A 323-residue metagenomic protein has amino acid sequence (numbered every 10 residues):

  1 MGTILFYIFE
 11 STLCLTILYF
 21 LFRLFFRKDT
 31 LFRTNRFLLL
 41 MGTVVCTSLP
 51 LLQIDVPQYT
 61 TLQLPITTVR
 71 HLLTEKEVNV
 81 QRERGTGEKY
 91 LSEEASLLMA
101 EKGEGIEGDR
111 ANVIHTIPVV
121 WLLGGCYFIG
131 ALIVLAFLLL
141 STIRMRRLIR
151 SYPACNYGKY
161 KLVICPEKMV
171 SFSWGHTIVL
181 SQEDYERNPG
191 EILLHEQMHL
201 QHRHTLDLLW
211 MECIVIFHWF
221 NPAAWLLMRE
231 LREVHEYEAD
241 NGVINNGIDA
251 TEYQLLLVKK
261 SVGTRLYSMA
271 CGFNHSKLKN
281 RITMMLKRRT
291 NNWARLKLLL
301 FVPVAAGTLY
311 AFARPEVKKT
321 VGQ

Functional and structural regions predicted by a protein language model:
G2-E75, R110-E316: Membrane-embedded and juxtamembrane structural elements of multi-pass membrane proteins
L72-L73, V78-V113, A311-Q323: Short linear regulatory motifs and low-complexity interaction segments
